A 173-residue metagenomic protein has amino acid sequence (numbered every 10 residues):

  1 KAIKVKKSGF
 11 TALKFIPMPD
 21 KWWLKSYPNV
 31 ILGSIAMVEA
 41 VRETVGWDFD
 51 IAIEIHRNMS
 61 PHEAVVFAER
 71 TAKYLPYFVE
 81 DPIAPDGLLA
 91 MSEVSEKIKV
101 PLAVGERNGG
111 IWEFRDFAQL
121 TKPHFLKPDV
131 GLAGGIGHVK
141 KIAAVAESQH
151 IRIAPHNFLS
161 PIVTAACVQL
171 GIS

Functional and structural regions predicted by a protein language model:
K1-I98: Metal-dependent enolase-superfamily TIM-barrel catalytic cores that perform enediolate-based chemistry
E69, L75-F78, D86-S173: Shared catalytic-loop signature of beta/alpha-barrel
